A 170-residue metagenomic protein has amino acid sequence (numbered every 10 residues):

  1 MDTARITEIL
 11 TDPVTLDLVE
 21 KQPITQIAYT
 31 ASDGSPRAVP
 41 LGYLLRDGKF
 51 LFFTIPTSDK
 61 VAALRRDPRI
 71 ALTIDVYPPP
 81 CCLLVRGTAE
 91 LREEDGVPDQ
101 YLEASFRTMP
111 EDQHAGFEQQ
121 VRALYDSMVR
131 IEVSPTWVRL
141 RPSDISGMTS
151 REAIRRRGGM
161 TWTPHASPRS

Functional and structural regions predicted by a protein language model:
M1-I9, C81-S170: Charged, gly/pro-rich active-site loop segments
D2-T25: Short, basic/aromatic recognition patches
T11-V14, K60, Q100-Y101: Hydrophobic alpha-helical segments typical of transmembrane helices and their membrane-interface/capping positions
K21-Q22, R66-D67, S127: Structured helix-beta-strand junction loops
Q22-P56, A62, I70-I74, C82-V85: Short beta-strand segments
P56-T57, T136: A generic "binding-loop/recognition-motif" signal
S58-V61, P79, G147-M148: Short, surface-exposed beta-strand-loop junctions and turns on beta-sheet-rich folds
R66-I70, R107: Short, intrinsically disordered, mixed-charge
